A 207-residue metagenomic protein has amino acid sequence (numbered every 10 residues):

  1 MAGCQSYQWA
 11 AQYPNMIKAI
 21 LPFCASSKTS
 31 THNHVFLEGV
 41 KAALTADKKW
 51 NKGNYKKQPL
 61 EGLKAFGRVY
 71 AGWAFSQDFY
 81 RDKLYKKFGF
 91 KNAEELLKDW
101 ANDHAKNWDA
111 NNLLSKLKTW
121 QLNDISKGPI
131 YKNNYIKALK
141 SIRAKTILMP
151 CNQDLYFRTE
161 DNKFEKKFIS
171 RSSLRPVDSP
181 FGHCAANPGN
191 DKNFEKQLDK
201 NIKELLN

Functional and structural regions predicted by a protein language model:
G3-P14, I20: Short glycine-enriched nucleophile-adjacent loop and the immediately C-terminal alpha-helix near the catalytic center
M16-D103: Alpha/beta-hydrolase-fold enzymes
D99, S115-A138: Active-site nucleophile elbow and catalytic-triad environment of alpha/beta-hydrolase enzymes
D109-N111: Long, compositionally biased charged/polar accessory segments in the mid-to-C-terminal portions of proteins
Y131, L155-D161: Conserved alpha/beta-hydrolase "acid-adjacent" motif
L139-R143, K167-S170: Short, conserved loop/helix-junction motifs that constitute active-site signature segments in enzyme catalytic cores
I142, L148-P150: Short beta-strand/loop motif that positions the catalytic acidic residue of the alpha/beta-hydrolase fold
K163-N207: Catalytic active-site module of serine/aspartate enzymes centered on a nucleophile-bearing elbow/loop
